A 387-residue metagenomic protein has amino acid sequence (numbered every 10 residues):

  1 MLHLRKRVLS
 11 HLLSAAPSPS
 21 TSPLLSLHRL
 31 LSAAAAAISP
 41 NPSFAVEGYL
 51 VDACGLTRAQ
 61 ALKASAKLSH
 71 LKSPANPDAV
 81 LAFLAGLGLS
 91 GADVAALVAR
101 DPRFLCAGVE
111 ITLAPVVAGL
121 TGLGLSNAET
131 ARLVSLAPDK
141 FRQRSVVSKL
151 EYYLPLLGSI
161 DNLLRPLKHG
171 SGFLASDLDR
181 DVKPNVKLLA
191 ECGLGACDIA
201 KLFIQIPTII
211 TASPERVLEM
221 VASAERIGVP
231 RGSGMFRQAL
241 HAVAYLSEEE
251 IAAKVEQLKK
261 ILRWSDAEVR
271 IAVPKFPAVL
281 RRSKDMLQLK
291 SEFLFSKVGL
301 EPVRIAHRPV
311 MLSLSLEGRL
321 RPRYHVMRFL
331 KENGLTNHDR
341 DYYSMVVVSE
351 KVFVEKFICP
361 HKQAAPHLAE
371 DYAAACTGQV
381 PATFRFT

Functional and structural regions predicted by a protein language model:
M1-T387: Long amphipathic alpha-helical repeat/alpha-solenoid cores
